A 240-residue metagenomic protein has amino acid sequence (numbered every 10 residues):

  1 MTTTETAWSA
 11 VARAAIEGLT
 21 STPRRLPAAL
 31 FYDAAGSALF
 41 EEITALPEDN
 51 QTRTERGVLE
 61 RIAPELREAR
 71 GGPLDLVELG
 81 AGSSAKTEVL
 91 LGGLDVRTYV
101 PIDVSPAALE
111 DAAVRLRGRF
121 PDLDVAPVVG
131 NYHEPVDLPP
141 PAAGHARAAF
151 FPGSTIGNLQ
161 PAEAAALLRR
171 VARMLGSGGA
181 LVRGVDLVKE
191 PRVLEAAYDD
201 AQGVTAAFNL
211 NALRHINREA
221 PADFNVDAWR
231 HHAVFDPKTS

Functional and structural regions predicted by a protein language model:
M1-L30, S37: N-terminal auxiliary segments of SAM/dcSAM-dependent transferases
P23-R70: Class I SAM-dependent methyltransferase Rossmann-like catalytic core, especially the SAM/SAH-binding loop
P73-G82: Conserved class I S-adenosyl-L-methionine
S83-D95: Conserved SAM-binding loop of SAM-dependent methyltransferases across substrates and taxa, primarily the Class I
S105-A107: Conserved SAM/SAH-binding beta-strand->alpha-helix loop
A165-S177: A short glycine-rich, Lys/Arg-flanked "PGG" loop and its adjoining helix->strand segment in the class I
M174-V188: Conserved beta-strand signature within the Rossmann-like core of class I S-adenosyl-L-methionine
L187, V193-S240: Substrate-binding/catalytic lobe of Class I Rossmann-like enzymes that use SAM or dcSAM, i.e., the mid-to-C-terminal
